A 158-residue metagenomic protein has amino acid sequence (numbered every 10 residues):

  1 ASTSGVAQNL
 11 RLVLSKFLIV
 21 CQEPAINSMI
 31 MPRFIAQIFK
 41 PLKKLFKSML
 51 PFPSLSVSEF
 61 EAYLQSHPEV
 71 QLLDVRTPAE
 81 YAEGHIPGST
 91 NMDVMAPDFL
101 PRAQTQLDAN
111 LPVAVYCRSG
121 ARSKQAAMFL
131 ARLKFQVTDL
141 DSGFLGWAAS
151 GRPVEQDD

Functional and structural regions predicted by a protein language model:
S2-G5, S15, S28: Intrinsically disordered, low-complexity segments enriched in small polar residues
A25-I26, I30-Q71, P78-P112, A121-D158: Rhodanese-like catalytic fold shared by cysteine-dependent sulfurtransferases and DSP/PTP-type phosphatases
Y116: Short, surface-exposed ligand- or partner-binding patches at beta-edge/loop junctions that are enriched in aromatics
